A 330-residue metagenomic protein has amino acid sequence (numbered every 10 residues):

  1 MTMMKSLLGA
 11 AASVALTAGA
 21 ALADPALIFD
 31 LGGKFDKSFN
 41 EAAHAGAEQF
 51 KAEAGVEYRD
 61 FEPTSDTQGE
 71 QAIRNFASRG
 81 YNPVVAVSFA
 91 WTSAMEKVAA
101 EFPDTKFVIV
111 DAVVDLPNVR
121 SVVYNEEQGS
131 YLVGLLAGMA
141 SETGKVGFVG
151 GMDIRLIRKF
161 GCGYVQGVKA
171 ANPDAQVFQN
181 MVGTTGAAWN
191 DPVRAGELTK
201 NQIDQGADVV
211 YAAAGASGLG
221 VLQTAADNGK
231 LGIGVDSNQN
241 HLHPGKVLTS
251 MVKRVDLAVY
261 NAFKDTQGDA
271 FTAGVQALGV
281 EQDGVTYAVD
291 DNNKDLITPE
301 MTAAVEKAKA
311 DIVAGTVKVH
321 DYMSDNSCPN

Functional and structural regions predicted by a protein language model:
M1-L8: Bacterial N-terminal signal peptides that target proteins for export
G9-L16: Hydrophobic helical h-region of N-terminal Sec-dependent signal peptides in bacterial secretory/periplasmic proteins
T17-A23: Sec/Tat signal peptide C-region and signal peptidase I cleavage site
A23-N330: A residue-level marker of the well-folded mature domains of exported/periplasmic proteins
